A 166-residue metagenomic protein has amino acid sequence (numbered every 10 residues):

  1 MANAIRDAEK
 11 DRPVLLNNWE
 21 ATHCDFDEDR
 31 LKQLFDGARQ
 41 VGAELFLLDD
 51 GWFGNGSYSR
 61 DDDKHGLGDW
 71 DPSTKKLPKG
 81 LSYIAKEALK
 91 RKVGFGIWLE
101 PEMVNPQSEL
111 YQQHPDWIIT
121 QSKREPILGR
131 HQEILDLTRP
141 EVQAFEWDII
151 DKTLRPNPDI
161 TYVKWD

Functional and structural regions predicted by a protein language model:
M1-R6: Beta-strand-rich recognition/accessory modules
A8-K10: A short, polar/charged loop/turn motif at coil->beta-strand junctions and beta-hairpin connectors
R12-N18, E44-L48, F95-L99, V163-W165: Hydrophobic faces of well-ordered beta-strands that scaffold small-molecule active sites in alpha/beta enzyme cores
P13, E20-C24, T74, I97-N157: Active-site-adjacent "subsite" loops/lids of carbohydrate-active enzymes
F26, R30-Q33, D69-K79, E141-F145: Alpha-helix N-cap and loop-to-helix initiation/capping positions
R30-N55, P156-P158: Catalytic domains of carbohydrate-active enzymes, especially glycoside hydrolases
Q33-D36, K79-K86, K90, D148 (+1 more regions): Alpha-helical scaffolding segments of alpha/beta enzyme cores, especially the outer helices of TIM-barrel or partial
G54-N55, R60-Q112: Acidic/aromatic-lined carbohydrate-recognition and catalytic surfaces of CAZymes acting on diverse glycans
